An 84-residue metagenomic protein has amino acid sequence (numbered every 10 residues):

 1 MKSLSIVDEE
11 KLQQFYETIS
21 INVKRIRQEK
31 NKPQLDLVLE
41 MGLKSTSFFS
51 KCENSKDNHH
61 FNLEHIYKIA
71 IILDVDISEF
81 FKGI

Functional and structural regions predicted by a protein language model:
K2-K30: A short, Lys/Arg-rich alpha-helix, primarily the initiator
K24, L35, Y67, S78: Residues within the helices of the helix-turn-helix
R27, V38-L39, A70: The alpha-helix within a helix-turn-helix
N31, K56-I71: Short, basic-rich loop-to-helix N-cap that marks the start of a DNA-contacting helix
N31-C52: Short alpha-helical DNA-recognition segment
K44-S45, S55-D57, I84: The DNA-recognition helices of helix-turn-helix-type DNA-binding domains
L73-I84: Short C-terminal boundary/hinge segments that cap the last helix of small helical domains
